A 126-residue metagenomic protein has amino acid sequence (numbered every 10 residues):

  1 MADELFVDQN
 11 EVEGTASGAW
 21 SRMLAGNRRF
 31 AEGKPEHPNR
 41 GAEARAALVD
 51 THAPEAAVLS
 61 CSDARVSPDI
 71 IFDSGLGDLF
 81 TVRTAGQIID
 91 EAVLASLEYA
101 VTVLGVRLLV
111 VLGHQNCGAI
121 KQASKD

Functional and structural regions predicted by a protein language model:
V7-I88: Short, conserved "active-site rim" segments that organize catalytic pockets and cofactor/ligand binding
A16, V66-D126: Short HxH-centered metal-ligating active-site micro-motif
